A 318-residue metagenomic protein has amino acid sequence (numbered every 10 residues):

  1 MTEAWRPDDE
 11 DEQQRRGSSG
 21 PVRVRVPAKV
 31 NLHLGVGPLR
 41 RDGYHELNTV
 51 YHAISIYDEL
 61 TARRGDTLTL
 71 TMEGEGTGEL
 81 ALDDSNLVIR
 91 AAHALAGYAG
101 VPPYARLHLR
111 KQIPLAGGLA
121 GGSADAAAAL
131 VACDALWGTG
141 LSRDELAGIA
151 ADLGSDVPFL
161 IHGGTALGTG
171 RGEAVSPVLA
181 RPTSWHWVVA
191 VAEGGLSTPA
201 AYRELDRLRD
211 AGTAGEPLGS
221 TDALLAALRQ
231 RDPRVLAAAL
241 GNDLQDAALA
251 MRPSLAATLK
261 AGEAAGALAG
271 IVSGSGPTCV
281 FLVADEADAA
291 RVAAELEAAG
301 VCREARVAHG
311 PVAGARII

Functional and structural regions predicted by a protein language model:
T2-R25, N31-G35, L39-T49, T139-A269 (+1 more regions): ATP-dependent small-molecule kinase catalytic core of the GHMP/sugar-kinase superfamily and closely related
G17-A105, A116, L218, A308-G314: N-terminal beta-alpha supersecondary unit
T67-G76, A81, A129, Q230-L240: Short, basic/glycine-rich phosphate-binding loops at helix/coil junctions that contact nucleotide phosphates
V88, G117-D144, F159-I161: DPxDG-like acidic metal-binding loop motif
A105-G118, G266-A269: Short pre-catalytic strand/loop immediately N-terminal to key active-site residues, enriched for Gly-Thr
